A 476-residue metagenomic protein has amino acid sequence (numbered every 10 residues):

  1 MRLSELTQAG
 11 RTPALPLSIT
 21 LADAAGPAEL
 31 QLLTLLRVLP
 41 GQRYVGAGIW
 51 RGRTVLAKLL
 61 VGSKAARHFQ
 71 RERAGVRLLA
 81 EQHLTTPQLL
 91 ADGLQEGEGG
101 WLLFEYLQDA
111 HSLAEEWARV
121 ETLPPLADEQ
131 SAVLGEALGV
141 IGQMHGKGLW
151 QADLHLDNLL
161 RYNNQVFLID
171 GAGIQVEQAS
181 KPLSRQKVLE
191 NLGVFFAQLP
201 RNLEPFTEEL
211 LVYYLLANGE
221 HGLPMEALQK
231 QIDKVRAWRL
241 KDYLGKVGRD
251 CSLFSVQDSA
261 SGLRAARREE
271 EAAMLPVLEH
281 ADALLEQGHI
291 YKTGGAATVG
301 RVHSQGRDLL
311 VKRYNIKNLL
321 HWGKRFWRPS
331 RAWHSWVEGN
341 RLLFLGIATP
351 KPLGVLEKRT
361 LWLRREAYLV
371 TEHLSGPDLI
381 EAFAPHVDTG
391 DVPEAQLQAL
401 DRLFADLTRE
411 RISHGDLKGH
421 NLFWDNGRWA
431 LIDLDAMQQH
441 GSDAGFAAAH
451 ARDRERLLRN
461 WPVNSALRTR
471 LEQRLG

Functional and structural regions predicted by a protein language model:
M1-L33, L228-G288: Juxta-kinase regulatory segment immediately upstream of eukaryotic protein kinase catalytic domains
T20-W117, E136-K147, Q151, A272-I380 (+2 more regions): Conserved ATP-binding subdomain of kinase catalytic cores across diverse folds
G52, Y162-N164, Q305-G306, D425-G427: Short acidic-glycine loop/turn motifs at beta-strand connectors
Q108, L156, G173, S375 (+2 more regions): Short, glycine/acidic-enriched loop or turn micro-motifs at the edges of active sites
L113-P125, L379-T389: AlphaC helix of the protein kinase catalytic domain
L154-R161, L417-W424: Hydrophobic residue at the +6 position relative to the catalytic HRD Asp in the kinase catalytic loop
F167-R236, R428-G476: C-lobe/activation-segment region of protein kinase-like
